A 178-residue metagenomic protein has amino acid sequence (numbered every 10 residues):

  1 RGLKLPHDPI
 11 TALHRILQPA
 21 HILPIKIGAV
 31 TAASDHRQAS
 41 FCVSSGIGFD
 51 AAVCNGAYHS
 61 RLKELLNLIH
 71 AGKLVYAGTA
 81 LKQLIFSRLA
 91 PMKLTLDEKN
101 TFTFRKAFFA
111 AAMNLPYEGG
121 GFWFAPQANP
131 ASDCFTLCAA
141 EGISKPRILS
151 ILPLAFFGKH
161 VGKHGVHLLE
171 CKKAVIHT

Functional and structural regions predicted by a protein language model:
G2-A107: Catalytic core of DAGKc-family lipid kinases
G2-L3, C54-G56, G121-F124, L149-I151: Short, glycine/acidic-enriched capping/hinge loops at junctions between secondary-structure elements
P24, R88-A90, K106, E118 (+2 more regions): A generic structural signal for well-ordered coil/turn residues at beta-strand boundaries that shape enzyme active-site
K26-T31, V43, T95, A111-M113 (+3 more regions): Residues in well-ordered beta-strands of folded domains
F41, Y117, G158-V161: Short, functionally important structural connectors and interaction interfaces within domains
G46, D50, F109-A125: Glycine-rich phosphate/pyrophosphate-binding beta-alpha loops
H59, P116-Y117, I143: Active-site/binding-pocket entry motifs
L96-F104, W123-T178: ATP/nucleoside-binding phosphotransfer catalytic cores, i.e., glycine-rich phosphate-binding loops
